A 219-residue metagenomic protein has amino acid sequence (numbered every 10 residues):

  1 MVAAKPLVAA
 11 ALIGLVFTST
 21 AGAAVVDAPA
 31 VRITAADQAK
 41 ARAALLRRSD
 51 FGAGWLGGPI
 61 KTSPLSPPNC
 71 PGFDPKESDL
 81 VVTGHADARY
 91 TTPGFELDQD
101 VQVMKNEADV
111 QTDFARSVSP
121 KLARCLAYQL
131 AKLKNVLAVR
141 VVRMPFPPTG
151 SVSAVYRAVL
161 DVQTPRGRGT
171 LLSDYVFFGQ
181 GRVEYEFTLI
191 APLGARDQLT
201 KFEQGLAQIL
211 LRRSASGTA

Functional and structural regions predicted by a protein language model:
M1-V8: Bacterial N-terminal signal peptides that target proteins for export
A9-S19: Bacterial N-terminal signal peptides
A24-D87, A127-Q129: N-terminal "mature-domain start" segment
G58-L65, L122-D174, G217-A219: Short Gly/Thr-rich strand-loop-strand
T83-V118: A short acidic-to-branched-hydrophobic micro-motif
G84-R89, L172-G181: Short, surface-exposed beta-strand/loop micro-motifs that present aromatic residues
L97-D100, D174, R182-P192: Short, well-ordered beta-strand elements
F187-A219: Surface-exposed amphipathic alpha-helical segments
